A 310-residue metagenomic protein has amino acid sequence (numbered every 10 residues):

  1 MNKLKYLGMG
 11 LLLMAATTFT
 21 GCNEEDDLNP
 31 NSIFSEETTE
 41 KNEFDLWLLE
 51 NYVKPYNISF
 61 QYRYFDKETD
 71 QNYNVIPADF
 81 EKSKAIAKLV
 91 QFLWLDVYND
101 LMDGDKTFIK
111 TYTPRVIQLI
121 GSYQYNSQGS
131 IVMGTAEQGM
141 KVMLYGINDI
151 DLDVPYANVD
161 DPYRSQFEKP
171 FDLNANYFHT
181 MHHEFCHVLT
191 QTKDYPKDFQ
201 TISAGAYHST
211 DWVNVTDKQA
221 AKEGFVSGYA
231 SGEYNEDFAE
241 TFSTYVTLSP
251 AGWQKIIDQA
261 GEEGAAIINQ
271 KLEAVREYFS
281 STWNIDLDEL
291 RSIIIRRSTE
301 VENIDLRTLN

Functional and structural regions predicted by a protein language model:
M1-G8: Bacterial N-terminal signal peptides that target proteins for export
L4, N23-D103, T107, A265-N310: Acidic/polar, low-complexity intrinsically disordered N-terminal segments immediately downstream of a Sec signal
T17-G21: C-terminal motif of bacterial Sec signal peptides marking the signal peptidase cleavage site
D27, K84-I150: Auxiliary, metal-adjacent structural segments of Zn-dependent hydrolase domains
N72-F80, L152, R164-D172, N176 (+2 more regions): Second-shell loop/turn segments in exported
L144, N158-F171, A175-P196, A239: Active-site recognition of the HExxH zinc-binding catalytic motif
F178-A220: Acidic, glycine-rich loop-and-strand cores that form catalytic or ligand-binding grooves in diverse globular domains
A206-N310: Metalloprotease/metallohydrolase-associated module, dominated by Zn2+-dependent proteases
